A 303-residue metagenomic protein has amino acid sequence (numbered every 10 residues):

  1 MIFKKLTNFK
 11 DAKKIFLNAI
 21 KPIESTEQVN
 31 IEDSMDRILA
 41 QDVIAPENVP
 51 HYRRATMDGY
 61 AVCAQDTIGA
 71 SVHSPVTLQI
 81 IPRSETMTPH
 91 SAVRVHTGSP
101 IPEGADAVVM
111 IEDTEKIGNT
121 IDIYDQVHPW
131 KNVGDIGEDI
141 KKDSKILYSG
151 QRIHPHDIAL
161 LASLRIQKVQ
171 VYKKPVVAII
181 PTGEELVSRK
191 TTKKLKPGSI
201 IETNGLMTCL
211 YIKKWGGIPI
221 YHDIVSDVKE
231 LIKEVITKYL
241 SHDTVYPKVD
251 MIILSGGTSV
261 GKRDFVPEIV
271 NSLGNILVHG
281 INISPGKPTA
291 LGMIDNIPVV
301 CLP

Functional and structural regions predicted by a protein language model:
M1-Q167: Phosphate-interaction motifs
I2, L6, V133, G198-I201 (+4 more regions): Hydrophobic alpha-helical scaffolding
R94-H96, Y124, Y148, I179-T182 (+3 more regions): Short beta-strand segments
T97, T182-G183, V249-I269, I276: Glycine-rich beta-strand-to-loop/alpha-helix junction loops that act as flexible
E103-A105, P155-H156, S188-R189, V260-D264: Short glycine/serine/threonine-rich phosphate/pyrophosphate-binding segments that cradle anionic phosphate groups
V108-I111, A162, T192-K196, V266-V270: Short, glycine/charged-enriched secondary-structure capping and boundary segments
D135-H242, V249-L254: Phosphate-binding glycine-rich loops and their immediate beta-loop-alpha structural context
L147, D264-P303: Proline/glycine-rich low-complexity loops and linkers
